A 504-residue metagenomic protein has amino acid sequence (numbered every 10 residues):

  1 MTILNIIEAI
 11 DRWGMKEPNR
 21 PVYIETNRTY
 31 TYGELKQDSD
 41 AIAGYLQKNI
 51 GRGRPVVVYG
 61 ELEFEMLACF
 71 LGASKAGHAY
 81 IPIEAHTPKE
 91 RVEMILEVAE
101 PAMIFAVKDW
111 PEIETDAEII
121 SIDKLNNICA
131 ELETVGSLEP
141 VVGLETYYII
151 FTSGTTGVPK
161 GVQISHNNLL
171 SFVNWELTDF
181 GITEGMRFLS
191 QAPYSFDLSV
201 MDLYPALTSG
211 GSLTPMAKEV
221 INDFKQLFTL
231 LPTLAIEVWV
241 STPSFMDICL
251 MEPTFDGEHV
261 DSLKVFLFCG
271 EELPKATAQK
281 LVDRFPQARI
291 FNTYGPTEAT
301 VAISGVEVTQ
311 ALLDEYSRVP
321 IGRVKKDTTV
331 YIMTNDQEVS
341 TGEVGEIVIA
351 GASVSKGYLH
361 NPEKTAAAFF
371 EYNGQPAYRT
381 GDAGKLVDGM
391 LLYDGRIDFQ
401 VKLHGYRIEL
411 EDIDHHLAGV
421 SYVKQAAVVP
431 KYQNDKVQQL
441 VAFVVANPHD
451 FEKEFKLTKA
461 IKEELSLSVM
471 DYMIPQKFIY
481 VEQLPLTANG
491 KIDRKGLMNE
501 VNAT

Functional and structural regions predicted by a protein language model:
M1-I149, I164, K275-A278, K326-T329 (+1 more regions): AMP-binding/adenylate-forming domain of the ANL superfamily
N5-I7, I104-E139, L169, R289-N292 (+1 more regions): AMP-dependent adenylate-forming
T31-G33, Y147-N174: Conserved AMP-binding A3 loop
A41, G60-F64, H78-E97, K108-W110 (+6 more regions): ATP-dependent adenylate-forming carboxylate-activation enzymes
G60-E63, E84, I182, A192-F196 (+4 more regions): Conserved AMP-binding
V135-F151, V158, I182-F188, Y194: Conserved pre-ATP/AMP-binding loop-to-beta segment of ANL
K160-L189, D197-E237: Conserved AMP-binding/adenylation subdomain of ANL enzymes
S209-G211, I236-V240, L250-Y316: Gly/Ser/Thr-rich phosphate-binding loop
